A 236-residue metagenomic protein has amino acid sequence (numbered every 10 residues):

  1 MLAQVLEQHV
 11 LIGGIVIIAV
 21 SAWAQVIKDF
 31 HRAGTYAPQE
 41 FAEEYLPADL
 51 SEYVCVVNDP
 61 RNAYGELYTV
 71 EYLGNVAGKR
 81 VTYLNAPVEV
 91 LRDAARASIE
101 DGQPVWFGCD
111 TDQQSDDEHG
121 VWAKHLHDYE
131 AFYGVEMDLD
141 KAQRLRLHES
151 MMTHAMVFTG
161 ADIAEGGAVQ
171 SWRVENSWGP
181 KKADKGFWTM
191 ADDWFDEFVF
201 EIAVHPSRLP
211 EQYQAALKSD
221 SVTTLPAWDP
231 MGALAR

Functional and structural regions predicted by a protein language model:
M1-A3, H9, G13-A22, L84 (+6 more regions): The feature primarily captures lumenal catalytic ectodomains of type II secretory-pathway glycosyltransferases
M1-A3, L11, G120, G160 (+2 more regions): Glycine-centered flexibility motif
M1-Y72: Aromatic-residue-lined binding/catalytic grooves and analogous aromatic/hydrophobic interfacial grooves in multimeric
K28-Y36, K79-A86, G179-M190: Short, exposed beta-strand "edge-strand" segments with a Pro/Gly-rich flavor and a Y/T-containing core
A37, Y68, P87-V88, V135-D140 (+2 more regions): General structural signal for secondary-structure boundaries
N75-M156, D162: Long, positively charged binding patches that form subdomain-scale interaction surfaces for polyanionic ligands
A164-R236: Conserved catalytic-core surface of thiol
